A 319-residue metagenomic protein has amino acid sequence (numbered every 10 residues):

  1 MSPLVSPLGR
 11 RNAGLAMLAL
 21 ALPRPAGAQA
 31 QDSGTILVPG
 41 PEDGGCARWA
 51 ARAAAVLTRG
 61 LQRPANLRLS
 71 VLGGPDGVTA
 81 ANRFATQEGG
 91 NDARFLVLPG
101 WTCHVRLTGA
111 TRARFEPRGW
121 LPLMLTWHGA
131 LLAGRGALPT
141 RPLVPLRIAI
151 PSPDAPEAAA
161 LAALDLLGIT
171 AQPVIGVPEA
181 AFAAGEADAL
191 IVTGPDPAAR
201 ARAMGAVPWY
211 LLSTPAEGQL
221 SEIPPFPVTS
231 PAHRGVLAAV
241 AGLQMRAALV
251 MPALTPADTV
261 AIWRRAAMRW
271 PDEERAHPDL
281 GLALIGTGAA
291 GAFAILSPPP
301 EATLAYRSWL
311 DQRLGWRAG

Functional and structural regions predicted by a protein language model:
P3-L4, R11-A28: N-terminal export signals
L22-Q29, G136-R141, A239-V240: Short boundary motifs at domain starts and secondary-structure transition points
A28-G119, S152-P156, D165-D196, R200 (+1 more regions): N-terminal (or domain-start) structured segment
L61, T86-D92, T108-A181, R246-H277: Hinge/capping helix and adjacent helix->loop/strand transition within the periplasmic-binding protein
A149-P151, L190, W209-L212: Short, hydrophobic beta-strand segments that form beta-sheet elements in well-ordered domains
R200-A266: C-terminal lobe and pocket-closing loops of periplasmic/extracytoplasmic Venus-flytrap solute-binding proteins
A261-G319: An extracytoplasmic/periplasmic, membrane-proximal ligand-sensing/linker region
